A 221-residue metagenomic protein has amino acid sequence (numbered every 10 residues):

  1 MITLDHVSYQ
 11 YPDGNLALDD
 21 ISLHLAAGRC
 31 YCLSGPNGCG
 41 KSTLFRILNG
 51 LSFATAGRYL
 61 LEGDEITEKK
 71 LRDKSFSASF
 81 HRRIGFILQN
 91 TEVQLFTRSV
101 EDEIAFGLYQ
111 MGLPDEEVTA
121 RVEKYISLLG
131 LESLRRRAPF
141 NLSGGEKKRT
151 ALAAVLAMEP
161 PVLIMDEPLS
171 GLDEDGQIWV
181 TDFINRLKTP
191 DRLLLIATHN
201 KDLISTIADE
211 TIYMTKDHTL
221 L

Functional and structural regions predicted by a protein language model:
S34-P36: The feature captures the beta-strand-to-loop junction immediately N-terminal to the Walker
N49: Helix-to-loop junction immediately C-terminal to a conserved catalytic motif
G57-K69, F80: Conserved ABC transporter NBD signature motif
E116-L134: Conserved ABC ATPase "signature" region
A138-L142, E146: Conserved ABC ATPase signature
L163-D166: Catalytic Walker B motif of ABC-type/P-loop ATPase nucleotide-binding domains
T198-H199: H-loop/switch region of ABC-family ATPase nucleotide-binding domains
